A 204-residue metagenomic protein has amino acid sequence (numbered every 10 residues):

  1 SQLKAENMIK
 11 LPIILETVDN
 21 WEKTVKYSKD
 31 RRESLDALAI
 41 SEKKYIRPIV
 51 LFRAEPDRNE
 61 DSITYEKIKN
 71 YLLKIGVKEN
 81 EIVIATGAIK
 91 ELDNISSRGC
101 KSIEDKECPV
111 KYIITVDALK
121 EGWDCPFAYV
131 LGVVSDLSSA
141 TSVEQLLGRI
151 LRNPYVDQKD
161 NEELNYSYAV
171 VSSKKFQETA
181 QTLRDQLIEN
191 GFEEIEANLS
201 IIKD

Functional and structural regions predicted by a protein language model:
S1-P109, S138-Q145, R149-D204: Helicase-associated low-complexity regulatory tails and linkers flanking the ATPase motor
I103-E121, Y129-V130: Conserved two-lobed SF2 helicase motor
T115-D117, V133-V134, V171-S173: Short His-Asn-centered micro-motif
C125: Loop-rich non-cytosolic ectodomains and luminal regions
V130-G132, R149-I150: Glycine-rich, phosphate-binding/catalytic loops in enzymes
